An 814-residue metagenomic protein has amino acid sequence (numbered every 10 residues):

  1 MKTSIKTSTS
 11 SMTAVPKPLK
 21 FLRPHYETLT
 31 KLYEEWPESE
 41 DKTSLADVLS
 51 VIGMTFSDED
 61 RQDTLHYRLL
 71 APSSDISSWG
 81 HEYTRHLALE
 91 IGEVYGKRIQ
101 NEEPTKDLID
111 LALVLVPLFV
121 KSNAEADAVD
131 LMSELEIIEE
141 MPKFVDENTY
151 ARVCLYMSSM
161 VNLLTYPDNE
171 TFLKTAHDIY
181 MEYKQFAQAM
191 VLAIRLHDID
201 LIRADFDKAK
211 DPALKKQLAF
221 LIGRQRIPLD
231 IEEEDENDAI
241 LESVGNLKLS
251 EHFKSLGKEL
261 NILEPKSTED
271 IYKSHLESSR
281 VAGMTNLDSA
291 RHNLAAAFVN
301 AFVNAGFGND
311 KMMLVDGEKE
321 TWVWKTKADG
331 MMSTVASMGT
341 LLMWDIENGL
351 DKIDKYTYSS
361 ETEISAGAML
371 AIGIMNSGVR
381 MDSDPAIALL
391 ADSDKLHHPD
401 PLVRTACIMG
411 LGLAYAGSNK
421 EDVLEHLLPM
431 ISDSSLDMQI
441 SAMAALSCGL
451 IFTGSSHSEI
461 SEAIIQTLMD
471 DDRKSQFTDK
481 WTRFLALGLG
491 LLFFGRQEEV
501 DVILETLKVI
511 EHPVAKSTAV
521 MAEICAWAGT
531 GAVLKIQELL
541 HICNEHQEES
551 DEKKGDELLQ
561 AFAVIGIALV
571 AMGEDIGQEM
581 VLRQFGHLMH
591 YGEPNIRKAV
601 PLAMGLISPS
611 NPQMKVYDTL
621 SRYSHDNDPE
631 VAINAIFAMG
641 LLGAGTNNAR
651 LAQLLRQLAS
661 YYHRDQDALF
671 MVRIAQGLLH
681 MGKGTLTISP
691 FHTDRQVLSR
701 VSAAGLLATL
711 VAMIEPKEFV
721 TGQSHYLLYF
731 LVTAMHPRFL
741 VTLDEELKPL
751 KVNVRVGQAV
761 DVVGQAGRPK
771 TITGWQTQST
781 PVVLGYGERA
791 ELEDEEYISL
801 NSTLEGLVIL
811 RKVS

Functional and structural regions predicted by a protein language model:
K2-E793, I798-T803: Extended alpha-helical assembly domains of large eukaryotic scaffold proteins
G806: C-terminal interaction modules of eukaryotic adaptor/scaffold proteins
L810-R811: Long mid-to-C-terminal assembly/interaction modules of large eukaryotic proteins
